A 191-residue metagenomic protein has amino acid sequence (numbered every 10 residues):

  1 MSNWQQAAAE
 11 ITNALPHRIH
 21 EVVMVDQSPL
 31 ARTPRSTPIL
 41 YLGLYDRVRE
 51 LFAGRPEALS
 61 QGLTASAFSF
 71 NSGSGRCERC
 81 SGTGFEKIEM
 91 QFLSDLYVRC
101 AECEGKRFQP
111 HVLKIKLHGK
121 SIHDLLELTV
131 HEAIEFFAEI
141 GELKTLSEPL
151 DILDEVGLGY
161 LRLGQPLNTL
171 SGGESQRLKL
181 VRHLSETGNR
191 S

Functional and structural regions predicted by a protein language model:
M1-S191: Conserved phosphate-binding elements of NTP-dependent enzyme cores
